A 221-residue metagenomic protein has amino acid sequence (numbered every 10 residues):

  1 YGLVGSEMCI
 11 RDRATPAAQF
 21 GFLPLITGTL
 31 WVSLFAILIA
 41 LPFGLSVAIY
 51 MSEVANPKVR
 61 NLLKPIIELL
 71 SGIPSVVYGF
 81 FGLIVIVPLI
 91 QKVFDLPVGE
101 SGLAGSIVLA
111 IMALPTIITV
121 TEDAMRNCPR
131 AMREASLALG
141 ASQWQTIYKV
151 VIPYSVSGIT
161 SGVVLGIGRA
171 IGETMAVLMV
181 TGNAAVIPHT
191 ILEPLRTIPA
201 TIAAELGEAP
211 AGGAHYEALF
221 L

Functional and structural regions predicted by a protein language model:
Y1-G5, C9-I10: Single conserved hydrophobic/aromatic residue that forms the stacking wall/gate of nucleotide- or nucleobase-binding
F22-Y50: Transmembrane alpha-helix signature in integral membrane proteins
L25, T29, P65-E68, G72 (+2 more regions): Residue-level signal for discrete positions within transmembrane alpha-helices of multi-pass small-molecule
F43-G82, V120: Cytoplasmic-entry segments and transmembrane alpha-helices of multi-pass inner-membrane transporters
E68-S106, A110: Generic hydrophobic transmembrane alpha-helix motif, especially the helices
P74, L139-G140, P153: Glycine/proline-centered hinge or cleavage motifs at structural transition points of membrane proteins
K92, V177-L221: Interhelical loop and adjacent transmembrane-helix boundary motif in polytopic membrane transport permeases
V120-T121, M125, Q143-T181: Transmembrane alpha-helices
